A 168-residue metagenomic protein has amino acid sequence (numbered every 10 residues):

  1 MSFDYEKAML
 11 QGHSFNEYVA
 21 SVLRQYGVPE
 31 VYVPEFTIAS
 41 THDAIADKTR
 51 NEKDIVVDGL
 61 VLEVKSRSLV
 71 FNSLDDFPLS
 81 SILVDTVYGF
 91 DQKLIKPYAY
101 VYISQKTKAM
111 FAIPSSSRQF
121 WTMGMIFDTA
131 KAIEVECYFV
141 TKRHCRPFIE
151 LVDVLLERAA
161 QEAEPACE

Functional and structural regions predicted by a protein language model:
M1-V61, K65-E168: Nucleic-acid endonuclease domains
